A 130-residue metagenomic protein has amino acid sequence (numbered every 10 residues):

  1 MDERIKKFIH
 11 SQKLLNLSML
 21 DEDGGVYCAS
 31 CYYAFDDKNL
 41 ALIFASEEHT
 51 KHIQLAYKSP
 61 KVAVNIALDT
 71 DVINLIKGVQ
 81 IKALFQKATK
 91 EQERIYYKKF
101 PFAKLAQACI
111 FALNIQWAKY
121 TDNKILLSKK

Functional and structural regions predicted by a protein language model:
M1-E3, H49-H52, R94-Y96: Charged, amphipathic alpha-helical segments
M1-L14: Short, basic/aromatic recognition patches
I9, L55-A56, Y96: A generic structural signal for nonpolar/aromatic side chains embedded in well-ordered alpha-helices
Q12-E48, V64-I66: Short beta-strand segments
N39-A41, K61, W117-K119: Structural motif
S46-E48, K58-L68, K77-A83: Active-site-adjacent structural patch at catalytic or cofactor/ligand-binding sites
E48-H52, T70-D71, L127-S128: Short, surface-exposed beta-strand-loop junctions and turns on beta-sheet-rich folds
I73-K130: Charged, gly/pro-rich active-site loop segments
